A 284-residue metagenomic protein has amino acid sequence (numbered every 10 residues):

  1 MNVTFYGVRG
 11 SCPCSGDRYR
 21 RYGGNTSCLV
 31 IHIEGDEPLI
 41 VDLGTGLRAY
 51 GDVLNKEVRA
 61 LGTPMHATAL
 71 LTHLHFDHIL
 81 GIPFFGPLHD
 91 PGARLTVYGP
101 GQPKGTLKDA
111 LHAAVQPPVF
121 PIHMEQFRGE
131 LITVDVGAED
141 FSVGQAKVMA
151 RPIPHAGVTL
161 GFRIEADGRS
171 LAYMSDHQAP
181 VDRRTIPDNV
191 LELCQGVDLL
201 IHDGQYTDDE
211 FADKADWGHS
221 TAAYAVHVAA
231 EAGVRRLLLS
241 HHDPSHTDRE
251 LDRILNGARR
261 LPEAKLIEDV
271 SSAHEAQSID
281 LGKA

Functional and structural regions predicted by a protein language model:
M1-A172, L191, D248-A284: Binuclear metal-dependent hydrolase catalytic cores
V41, T72, M174-S175, H202-G204 (+1 more regions): Active-site flanking residues adjacent to catalytic metal/cofactor-binding acidic residues
V181-D269, A273-H274: Cap/insert and terminal regions of metallo-dependent hydrolase folds
